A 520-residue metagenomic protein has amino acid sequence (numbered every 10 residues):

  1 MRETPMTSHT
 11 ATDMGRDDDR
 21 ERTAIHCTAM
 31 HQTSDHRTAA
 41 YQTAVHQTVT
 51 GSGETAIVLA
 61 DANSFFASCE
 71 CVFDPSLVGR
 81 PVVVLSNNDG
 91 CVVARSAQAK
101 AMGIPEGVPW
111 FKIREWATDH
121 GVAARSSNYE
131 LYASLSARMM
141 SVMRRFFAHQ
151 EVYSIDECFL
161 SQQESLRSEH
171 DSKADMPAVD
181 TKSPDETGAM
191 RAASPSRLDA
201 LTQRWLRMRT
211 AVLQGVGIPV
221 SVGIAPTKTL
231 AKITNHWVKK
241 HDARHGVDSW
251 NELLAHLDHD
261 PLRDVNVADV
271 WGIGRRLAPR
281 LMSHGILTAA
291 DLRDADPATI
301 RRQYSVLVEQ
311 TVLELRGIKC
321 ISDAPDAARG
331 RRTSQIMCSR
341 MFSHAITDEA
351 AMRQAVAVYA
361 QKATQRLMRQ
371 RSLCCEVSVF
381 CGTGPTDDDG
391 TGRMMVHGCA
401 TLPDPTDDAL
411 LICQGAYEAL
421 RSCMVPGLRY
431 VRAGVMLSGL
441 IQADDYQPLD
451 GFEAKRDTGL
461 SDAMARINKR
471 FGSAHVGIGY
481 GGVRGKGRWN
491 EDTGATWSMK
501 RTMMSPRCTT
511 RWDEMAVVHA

Functional and structural regions predicted by a protein language model:
R2-C27, H31-T33, R37-L313, Q365 (+1 more regions): Gly/Gly-Pro- and Ser/Thr-rich, intrinsically disordered tail segments characteristic of DNA damage-repair and tolerance
R2-E3, H9, D260, D269 (+3 more regions): DNA-contacting surface of Y-family translesion DNA polymerases
F65, N88-C91, T383-D387, L440-D444: Short, charged/polar surface micro-motifs in flexible loops or helix N-caps
R80, V220, C375-V377, A433: Change "...and in nucleic-acid phosphodiester-cleaving endonucleases..." to "...and in nucleic-acid processing enzymes
Y153-E157, A225-K228, S372-E376, L428-R432: Short Gly/Ser/Thr- and Asp/Glu-enriched loop/turn motifs at secondary-structure junctions
F159-E164, V396-P403, Q442-D450: Short, hydrophobic beta-strand segments
L166-H170, H241, D387-D388, I441-Q447: Short, charged/polar, Gly/Pro-enriched secondary-structure boundary elements
L411-I478: C-terminal hydrophobic structural anchor segments that stabilize assembly/packing rather than catalytic chemistry
